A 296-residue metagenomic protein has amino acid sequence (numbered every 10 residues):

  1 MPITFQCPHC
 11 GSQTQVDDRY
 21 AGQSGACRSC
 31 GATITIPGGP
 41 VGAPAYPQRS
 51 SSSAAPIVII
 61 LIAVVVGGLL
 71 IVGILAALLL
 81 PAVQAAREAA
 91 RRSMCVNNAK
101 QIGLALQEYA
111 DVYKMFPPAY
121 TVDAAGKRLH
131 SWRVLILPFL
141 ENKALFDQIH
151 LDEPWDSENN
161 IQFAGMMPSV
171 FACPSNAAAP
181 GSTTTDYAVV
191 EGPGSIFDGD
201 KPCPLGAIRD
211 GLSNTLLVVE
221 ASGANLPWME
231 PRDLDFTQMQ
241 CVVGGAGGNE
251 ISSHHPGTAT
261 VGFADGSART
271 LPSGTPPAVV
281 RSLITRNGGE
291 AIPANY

Functional and structural regions predicted by a protein language model:
M1, A21, A76, H254-T258: A short, compositionally biased
M1-S51: Cys/His-rich metal-coordination motifs, chiefly Zn-binding "fingers/knuckles"
P8, D17, P81-Q84, P174: Short, proline-centered helix/strand-breaking motifs
P8, R28, P81, N97-K100 (+1 more regions): Surface-exposed alpha-helical interface segments used for non-catalytic interactions
R28-G31, Q84, G103, L137: Short, surface-exposed helix/turn micro-motifs that flank interaction/cofactor sites
S52-A105, D111, M115: Amphipathic alpha-helical segments typified by the pilin-like N-terminal helix that continues immediately C-terminal
R91-Y296: Surface-exposed loop/linker segments characteristic of extracytoplasmic
